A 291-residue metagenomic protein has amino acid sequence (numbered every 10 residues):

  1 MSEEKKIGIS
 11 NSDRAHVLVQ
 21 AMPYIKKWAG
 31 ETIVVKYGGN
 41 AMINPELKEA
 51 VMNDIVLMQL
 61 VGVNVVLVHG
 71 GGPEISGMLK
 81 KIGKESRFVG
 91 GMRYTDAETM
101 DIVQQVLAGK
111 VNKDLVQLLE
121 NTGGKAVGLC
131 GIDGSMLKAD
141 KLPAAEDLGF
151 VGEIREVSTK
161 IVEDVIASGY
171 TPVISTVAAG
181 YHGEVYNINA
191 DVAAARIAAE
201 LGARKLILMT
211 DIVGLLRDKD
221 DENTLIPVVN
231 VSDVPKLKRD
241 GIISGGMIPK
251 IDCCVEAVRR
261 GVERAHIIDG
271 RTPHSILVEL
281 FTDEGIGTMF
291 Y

Functional and structural regions predicted by a protein language model:
M1-R271, V278, T282-E284, Y291: Nucleotide/pyrophosphate-binding catalytic subdomain
